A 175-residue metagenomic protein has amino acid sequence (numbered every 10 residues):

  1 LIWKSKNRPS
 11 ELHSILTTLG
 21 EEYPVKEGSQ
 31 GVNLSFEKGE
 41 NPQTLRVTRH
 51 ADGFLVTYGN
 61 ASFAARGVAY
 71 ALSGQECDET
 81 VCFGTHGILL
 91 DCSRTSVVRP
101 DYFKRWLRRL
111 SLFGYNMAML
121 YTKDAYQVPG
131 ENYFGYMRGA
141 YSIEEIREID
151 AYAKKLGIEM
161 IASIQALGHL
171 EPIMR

Functional and structural regions predicted by a protein language model:
L1-F83: Contiguous, structured surface segment used for ligand recognition
H50-R175: Feature activates predominantly on carbohydrate-active enzymes
